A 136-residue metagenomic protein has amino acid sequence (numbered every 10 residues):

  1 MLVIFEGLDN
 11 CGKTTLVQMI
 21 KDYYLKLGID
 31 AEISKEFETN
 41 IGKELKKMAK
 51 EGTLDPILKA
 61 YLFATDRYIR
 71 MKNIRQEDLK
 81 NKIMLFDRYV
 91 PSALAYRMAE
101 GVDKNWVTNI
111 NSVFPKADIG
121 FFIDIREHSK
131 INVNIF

Functional and structural regions predicted by a protein language model:
M1, K82-I83, I119: The start of beta-strands in P-loop NTPase/AAA+ ATPase cores
V3-F5: Hydrophobic anchor at the beta1->P-loop junction of P-loop NTPases
N10: Walker A (P-loop) phosphate-binding loop of P-loop NTPases
K13: Conserved lysine of the Walker
L16, I20: Hydrophobic positions on the alpha1 helix immediately C-terminal to the Walker A/P-loop
Y23, I29-S112: ATP-dependent small-molecule kinase phosphotransfer cores that center on conserved nucleotide phosphate-binding segments
L58, I135-F136: Short coil/turn segments at secondary-structure junctions
F86-Y89, V113-N134: Conserved phosphate-donor/acceptor-positioning beta-strand/loop module used by diverse small-molecule
